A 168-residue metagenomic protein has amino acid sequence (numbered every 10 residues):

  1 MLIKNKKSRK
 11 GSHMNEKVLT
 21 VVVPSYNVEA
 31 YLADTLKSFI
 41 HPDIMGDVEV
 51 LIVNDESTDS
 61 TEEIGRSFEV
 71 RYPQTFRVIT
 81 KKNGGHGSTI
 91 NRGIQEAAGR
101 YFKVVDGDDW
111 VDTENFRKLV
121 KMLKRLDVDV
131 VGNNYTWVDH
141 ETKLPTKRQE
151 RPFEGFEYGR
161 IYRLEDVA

Functional and structural regions predicted by a protein language model:
K4-A168: Nucleotide-sugar donor-binding/catalytic module of glycosyltransferases that assemble extracellular/cell-envelope
